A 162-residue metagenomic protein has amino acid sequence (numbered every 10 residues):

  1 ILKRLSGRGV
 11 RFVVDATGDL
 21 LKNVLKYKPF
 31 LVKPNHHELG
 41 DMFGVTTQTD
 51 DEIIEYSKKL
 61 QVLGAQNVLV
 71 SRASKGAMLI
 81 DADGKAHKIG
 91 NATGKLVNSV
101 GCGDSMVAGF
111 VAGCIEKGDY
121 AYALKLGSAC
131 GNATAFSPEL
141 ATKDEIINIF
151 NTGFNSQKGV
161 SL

Functional and structural regions predicted by a protein language model:
I1-D51: Conserved beta-alpha-beta core of the PfkB/ribokinase-like small-molecule kinase fold
K3-R8, K22-N23, D50-L162: Conserved phosphate-binding/catalytic region of the ribokinase-like
